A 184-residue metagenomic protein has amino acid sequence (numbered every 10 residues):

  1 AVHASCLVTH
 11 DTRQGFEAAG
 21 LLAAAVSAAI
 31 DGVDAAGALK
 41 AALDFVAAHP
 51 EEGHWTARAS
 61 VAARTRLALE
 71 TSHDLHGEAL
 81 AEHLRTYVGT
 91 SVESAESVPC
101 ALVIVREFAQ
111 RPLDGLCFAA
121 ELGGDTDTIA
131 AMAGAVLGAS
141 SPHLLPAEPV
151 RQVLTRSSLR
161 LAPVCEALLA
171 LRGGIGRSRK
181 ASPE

Functional and structural regions predicted by a protein language model:
V2-H10, Q14-E17, L21-D31, E96-A181: Catalytic phosphate/nucleotide-handling subdomain of diverse soluble enzymes
S27-G123, G176: Accessory "access/gating" subregions that flank catalytic or transport cores
